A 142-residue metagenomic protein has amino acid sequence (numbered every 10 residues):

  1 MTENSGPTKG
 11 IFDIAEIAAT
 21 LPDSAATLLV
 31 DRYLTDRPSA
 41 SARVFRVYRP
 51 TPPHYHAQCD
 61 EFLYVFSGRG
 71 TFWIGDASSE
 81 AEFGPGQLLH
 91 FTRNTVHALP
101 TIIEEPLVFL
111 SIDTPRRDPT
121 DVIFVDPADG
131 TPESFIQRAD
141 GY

Functional and structural regions predicted by a protein language model:
M1-F45, P52-P53, F124-Y142: A short, N-terminal "cap"/entry segment at the start of jelly-roll beta-barrel domains of the cupin/DSBH fold
D36-A40, Y48-Y64, D76-S78, P85: A short beta-loop-beta micro-motif enriched in histidine and acidic residues
P38-S41, R49-P50, R69-T71, S78 (+2 more regions): Short, charged/polar surface micro-motifs in flexible loops or helix N-caps
V44, F72-I74, L99, F109: Short hydrophobic/aromatic-rich beta-strand segments that constitute the beta-sheet cores of beta-sandwich/beta-barrel
A57-C59, F66, R93, I103: Short loop/turn positions at the edges of beta-strands in beta-sheet-rich folds
F62-P85, T95, V122-F124: A short beta-strand-loop-beta hairpin characteristic of the jelly-roll/cupin
F83-I102, I112-T114: Conserved metal-binding segment of the jelly-roll/cupin
H97, L107, V125: Short, structured beta-strand-loop surface elements
